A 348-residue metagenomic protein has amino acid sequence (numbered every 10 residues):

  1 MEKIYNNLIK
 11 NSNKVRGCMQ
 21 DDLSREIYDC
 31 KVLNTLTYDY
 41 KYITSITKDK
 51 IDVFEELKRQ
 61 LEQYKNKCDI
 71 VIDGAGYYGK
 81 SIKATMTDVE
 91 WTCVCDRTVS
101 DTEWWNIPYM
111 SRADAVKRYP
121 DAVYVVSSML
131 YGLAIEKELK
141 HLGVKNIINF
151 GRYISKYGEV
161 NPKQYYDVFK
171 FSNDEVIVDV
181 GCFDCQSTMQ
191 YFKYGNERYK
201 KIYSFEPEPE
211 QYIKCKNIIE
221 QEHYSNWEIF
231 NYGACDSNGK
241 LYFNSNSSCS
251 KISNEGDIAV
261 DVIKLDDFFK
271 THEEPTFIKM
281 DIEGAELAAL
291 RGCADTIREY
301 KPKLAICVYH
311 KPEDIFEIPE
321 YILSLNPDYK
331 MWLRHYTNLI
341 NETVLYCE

Functional and structural regions predicted by a protein language model:
M1-W91, R97-E348: Phosphate/nucleotide-binding beta-alpha loop and adjacent structural elements of enzyme active sites
